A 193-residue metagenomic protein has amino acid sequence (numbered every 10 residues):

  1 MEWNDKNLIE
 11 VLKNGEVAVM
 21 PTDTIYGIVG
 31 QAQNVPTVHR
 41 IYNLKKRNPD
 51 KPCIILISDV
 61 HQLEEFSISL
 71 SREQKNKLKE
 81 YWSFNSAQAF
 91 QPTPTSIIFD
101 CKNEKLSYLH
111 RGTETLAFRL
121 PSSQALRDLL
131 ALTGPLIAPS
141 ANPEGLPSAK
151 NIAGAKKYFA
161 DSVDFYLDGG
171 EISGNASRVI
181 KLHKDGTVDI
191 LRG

Functional and structural regions predicted by a protein language model:
M1-G193: Active-site-adjacent structural elements in enzyme catalytic cores
